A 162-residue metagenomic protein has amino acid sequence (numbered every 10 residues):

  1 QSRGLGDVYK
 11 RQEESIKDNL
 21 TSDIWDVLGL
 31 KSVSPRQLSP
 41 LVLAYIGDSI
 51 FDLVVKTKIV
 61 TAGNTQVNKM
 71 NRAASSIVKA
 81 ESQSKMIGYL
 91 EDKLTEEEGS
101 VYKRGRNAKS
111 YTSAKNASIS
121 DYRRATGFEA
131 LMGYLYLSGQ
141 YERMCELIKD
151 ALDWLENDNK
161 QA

Functional and structural regions predicted by a protein language model:
Q1-Y9: Single conserved hydrophobic/aromatic residue that forms the stacking wall/gate of nucleotide- or nucleobase-binding
K10-A162: RNase III-family endoribonuclease catalytic core
